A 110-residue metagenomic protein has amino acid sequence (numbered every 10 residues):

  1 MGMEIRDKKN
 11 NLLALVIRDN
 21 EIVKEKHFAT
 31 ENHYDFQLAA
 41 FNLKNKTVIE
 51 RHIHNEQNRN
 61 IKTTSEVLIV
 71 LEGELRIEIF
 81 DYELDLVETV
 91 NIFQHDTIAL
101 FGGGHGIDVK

Functional and structural regions predicted by a protein language model:
M1-L43, E50, V90: A short, N-terminal "cap"/entry segment at the start of jelly-roll beta-barrel domains of the cupin/DSBH fold
D35-L38, T64-V67, G104: Short, surface-exposed beta-edge/turn micro-motifs
F41-K62: Conserved short histidine dyad/triad with adjacent acidic residue
K44-N45, T63-F80: Glycine- and acidic-residue-biased ligand/ion/polar-headgroup-sensing regions
R51, I77-E78, I98-L100, G104-K110: Short beta-strand His + acidic residue motifs that chelate non-heme Fe in jelly-roll/DSBH and cupin folds
N60-T64, V87-V90: A short, polar/proline- and glycine-enriched secondary-structure boundary/capping micro-motif
D81-G102: Short acidic-glycine-tyrosine-enriched beta hairpin
